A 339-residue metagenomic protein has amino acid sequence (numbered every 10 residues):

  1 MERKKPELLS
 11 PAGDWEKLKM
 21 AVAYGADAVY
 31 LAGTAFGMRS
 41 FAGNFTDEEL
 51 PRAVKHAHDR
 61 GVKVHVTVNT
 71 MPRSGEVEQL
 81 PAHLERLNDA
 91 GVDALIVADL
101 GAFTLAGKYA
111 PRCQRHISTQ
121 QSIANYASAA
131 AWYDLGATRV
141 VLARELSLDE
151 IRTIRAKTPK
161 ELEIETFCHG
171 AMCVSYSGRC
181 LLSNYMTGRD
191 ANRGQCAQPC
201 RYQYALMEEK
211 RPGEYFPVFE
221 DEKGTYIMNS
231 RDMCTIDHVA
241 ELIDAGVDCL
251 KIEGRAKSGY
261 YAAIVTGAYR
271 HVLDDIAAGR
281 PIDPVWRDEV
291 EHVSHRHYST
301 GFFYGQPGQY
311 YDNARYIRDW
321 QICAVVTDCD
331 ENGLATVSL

Functional and structural regions predicted by a protein language model:
M1-A12, K17-A23, A28-A35, R60-T70 (+4 more regions): Surface-exposed amphipathic alpha-helical tracts and adjacent flexible/coil segments at the periphery of soluble enzymes
L18, L50-A53, L100-L105, Y126-S128 (+1 more regions): Short, charged beta->alpha transition segments
R39-H58: Glycine-rich, positively charged N-terminal anion/phosphate-binding segment
S40-G43, N69-V77, V92-I96: Short gly/ser-rich anion-binding loops that grip negatively charged ligand groups
F41, T119-I123, L142, Y260: Alpha-helix capping and helix-loop boundary segments enriched in small/acidic/polar residues
V54-K55, G107, R155: Short, cationic motifs built from Arg/Lys/His that form the positively charged side of catalytic pockets
E78-S118, I123-A124, A130: Well-ordered mid-protein domain cores that form the structural environment of catalytic cofactors
